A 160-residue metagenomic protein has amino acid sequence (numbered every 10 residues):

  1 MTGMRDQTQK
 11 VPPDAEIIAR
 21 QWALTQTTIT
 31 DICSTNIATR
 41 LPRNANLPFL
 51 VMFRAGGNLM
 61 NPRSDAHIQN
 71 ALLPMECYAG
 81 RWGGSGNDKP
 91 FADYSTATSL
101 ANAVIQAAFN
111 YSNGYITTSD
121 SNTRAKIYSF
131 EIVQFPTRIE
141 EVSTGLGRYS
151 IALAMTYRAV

Functional and structural regions predicted by a protein language model:
M1-C33, F53-V160: Charged, amphipathic alpha-helical segments and their flanking helix caps
T35-N46: Short acidic low-complexity segments
A45-A55: Charged, often glycine-rich, active-site loop that binds/positions anionic groups
